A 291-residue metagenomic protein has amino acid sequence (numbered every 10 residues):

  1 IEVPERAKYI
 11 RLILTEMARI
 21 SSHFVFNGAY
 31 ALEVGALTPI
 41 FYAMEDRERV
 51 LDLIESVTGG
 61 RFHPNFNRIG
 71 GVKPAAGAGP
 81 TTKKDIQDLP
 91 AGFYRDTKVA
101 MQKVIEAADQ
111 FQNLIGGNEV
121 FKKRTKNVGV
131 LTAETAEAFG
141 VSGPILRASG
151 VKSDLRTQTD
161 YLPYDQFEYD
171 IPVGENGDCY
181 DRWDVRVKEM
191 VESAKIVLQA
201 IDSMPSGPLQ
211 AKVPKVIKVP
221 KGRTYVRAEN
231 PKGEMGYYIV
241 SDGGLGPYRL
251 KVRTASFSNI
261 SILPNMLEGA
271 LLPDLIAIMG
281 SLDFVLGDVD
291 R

Functional and structural regions predicted by a protein language model:
I1-R249, R253-R291: Active-site bordering "gate/hinge" segments that shape substrate access to catalytic or cofactor-binding pockets
